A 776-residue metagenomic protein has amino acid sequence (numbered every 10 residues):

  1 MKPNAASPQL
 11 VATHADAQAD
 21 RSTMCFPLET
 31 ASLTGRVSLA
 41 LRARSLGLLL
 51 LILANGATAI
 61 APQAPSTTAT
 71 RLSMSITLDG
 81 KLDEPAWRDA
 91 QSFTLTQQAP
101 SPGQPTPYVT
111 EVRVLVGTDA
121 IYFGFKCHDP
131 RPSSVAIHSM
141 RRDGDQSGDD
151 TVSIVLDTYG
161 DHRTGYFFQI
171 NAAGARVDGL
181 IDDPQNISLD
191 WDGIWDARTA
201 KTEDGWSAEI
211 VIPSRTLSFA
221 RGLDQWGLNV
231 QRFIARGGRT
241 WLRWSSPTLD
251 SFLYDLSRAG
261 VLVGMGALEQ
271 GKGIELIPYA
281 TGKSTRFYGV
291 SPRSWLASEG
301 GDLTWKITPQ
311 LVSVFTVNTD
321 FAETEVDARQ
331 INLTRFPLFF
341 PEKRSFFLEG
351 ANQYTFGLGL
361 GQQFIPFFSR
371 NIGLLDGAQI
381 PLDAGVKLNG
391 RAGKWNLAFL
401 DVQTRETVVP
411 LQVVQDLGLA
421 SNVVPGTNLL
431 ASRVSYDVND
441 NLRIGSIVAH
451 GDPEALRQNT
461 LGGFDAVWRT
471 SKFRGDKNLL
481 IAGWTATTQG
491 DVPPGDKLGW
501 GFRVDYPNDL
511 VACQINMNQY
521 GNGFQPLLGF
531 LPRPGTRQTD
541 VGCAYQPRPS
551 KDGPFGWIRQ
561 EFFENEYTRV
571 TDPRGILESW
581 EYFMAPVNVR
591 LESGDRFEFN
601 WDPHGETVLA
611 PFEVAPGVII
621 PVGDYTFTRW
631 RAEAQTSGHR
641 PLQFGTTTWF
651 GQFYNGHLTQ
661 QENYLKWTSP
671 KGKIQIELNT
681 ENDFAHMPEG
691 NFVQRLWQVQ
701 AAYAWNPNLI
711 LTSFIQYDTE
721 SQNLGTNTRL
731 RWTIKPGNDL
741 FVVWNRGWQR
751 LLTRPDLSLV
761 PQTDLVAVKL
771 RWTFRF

Functional and structural regions predicted by a protein language model:
P3, L10: Cationic, low-complexity basic patches in intrinsically disordered or flexible, solvent-exposed regions
A5, A15-A17: Short hydrophobic alpha-helical segments enriched in small aliphatic residues
A43-G56: Bacterial N-terminal signal peptides
A59-D437, G445-S446, L456: Structural preference for beta-rich elements and adjacent junctions enriched in aromatics
P278, A297-L303, L311, V317 (+9 more regions): Extended, hydrophobic alpha-helical segments in both membrane/secreted and soluble proteins
P381, K472, D476-L479, G483-F776: Exposed, low-structure sequence patches enriched in small/polar residues
E406, Q415-F502, Q519: Beta-propeller domains
